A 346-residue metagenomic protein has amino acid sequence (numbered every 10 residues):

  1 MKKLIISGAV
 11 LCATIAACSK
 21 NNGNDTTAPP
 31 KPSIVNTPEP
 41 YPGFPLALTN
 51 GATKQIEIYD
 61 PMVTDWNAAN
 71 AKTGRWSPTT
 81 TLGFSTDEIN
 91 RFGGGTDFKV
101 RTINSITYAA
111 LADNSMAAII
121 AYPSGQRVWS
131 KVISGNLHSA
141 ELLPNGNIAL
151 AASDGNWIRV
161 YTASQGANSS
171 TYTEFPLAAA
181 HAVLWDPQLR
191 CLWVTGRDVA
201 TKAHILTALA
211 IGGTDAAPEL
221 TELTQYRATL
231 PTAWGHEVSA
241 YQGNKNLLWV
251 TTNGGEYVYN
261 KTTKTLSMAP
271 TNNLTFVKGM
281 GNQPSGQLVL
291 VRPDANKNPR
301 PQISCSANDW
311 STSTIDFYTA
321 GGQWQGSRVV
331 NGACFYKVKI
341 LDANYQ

Functional and structural regions predicted by a protein language model:
M1-P40: Bacterial Sec-dependent N-terminal signal peptides
P42-F44, S105-T107, N145-N147, Q188-R190 (+2 more regions): Short coil/turn segments that connect the beta-strands within blades of beta-propeller domains
T49-D87, L111-G125: Beta-propeller domains
G51-T53, P61, A112-N114, A152-G155 (+4 more regions): Short loop/turn segments immediately following the C-termini of beta-strands
D60-A68, T162-A167, L209-E219, K261-M268: Short loop/turn segments immediately following beta-strands, especially the blade-tip and inter-blade linker loops
K72-N90, G125-K131, A167-F175, E219-L230 (+1 more regions): A short beta-strand motif characteristic of beta-propeller blades
D87-R101, S134-L143, L177-L184, T229-G243 (+2 more regions): Repeated scaffold domains used in trafficking and secretory/extracellular systems, primarily beta-propellers
A233-G235, S239-W310: Intrinsically disordered, low-complexity segments enriched in Gly and acidic/Ser/Thr residues that form flexible
